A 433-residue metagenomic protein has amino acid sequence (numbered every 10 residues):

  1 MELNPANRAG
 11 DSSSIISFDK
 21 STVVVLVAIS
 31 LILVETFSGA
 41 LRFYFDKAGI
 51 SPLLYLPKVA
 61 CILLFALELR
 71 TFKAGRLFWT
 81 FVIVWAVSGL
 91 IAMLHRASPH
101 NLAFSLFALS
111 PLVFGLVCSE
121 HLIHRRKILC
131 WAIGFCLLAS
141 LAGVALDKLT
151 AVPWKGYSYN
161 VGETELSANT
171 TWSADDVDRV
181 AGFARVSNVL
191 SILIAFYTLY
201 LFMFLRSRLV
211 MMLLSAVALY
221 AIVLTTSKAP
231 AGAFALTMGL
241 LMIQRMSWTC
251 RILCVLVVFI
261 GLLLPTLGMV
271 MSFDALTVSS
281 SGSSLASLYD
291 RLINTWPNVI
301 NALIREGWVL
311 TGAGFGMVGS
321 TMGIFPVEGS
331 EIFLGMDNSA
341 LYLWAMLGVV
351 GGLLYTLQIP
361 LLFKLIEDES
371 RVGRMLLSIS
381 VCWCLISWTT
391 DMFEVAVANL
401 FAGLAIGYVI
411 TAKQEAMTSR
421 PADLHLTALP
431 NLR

Functional and structural regions predicted by a protein language model:
E2-R70, A86-A92, W383-L385, L400 (+1 more regions): N-terminal signal-anchor transmembrane segment
T22, R208-L209, M242, C250-I252 (+1 more regions): Hydrophobic transmembrane alpha-helices and their immediate junctions
F37-K47, F273-L347: Long extracytoplasmic/lumenal interhelical loops at the membrane interface of multi-pass membrane proteins
L41-S51, I91-L106, R185-N188, V210-Q244 (+2 more regions): Helix-loop-helix junctions and helix-breaking kinks within/between transmembrane helices of multi-pass membrane
I62, L376-S387, D391-R433: Transmembrane alpha-helices of multi-pass inner-membrane enzymes
T80-A86, R96-E120, I128-A132, L137: Aromatic-anchored transmembrane helix interface
C130-K155, A174-D176, A181-T225, A231-Q244: Alpha-helical transmembrane segments of multi-pass inner-membrane proteins
A142-A151, R245-S284, N301-R305: A membrane-periplasm/extracellular boundary helix in multi-pass inner-membrane enzymes that assemble envelope glycans
